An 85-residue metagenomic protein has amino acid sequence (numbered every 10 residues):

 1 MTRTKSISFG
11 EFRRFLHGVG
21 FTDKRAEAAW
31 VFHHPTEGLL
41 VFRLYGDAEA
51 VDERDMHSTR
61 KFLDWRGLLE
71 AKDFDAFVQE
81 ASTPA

Functional and structural regions predicted by a protein language model:
M1-D23: Polyanion-binding surface elements
T2-R3, G10, G46-A85: C-terminal basic regulatory modules in eukaryotic proteins
F15, F21, T36-G38, L68-A71 (+1 more regions): A generic structural signal for solvent-exposed, polar alpha-helical segments
G18-H57: A short, structured beta-strand/loop element
